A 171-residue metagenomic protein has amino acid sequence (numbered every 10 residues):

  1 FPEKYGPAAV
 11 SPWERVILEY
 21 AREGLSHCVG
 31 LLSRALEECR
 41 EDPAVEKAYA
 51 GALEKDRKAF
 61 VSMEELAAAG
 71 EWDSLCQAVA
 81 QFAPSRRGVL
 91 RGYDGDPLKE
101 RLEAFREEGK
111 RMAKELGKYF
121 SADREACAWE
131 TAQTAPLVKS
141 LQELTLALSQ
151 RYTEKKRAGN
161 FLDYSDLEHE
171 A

Functional and structural regions predicted by a protein language model:
F1-L162: Conserved ATP-driven helicase/translocase motor core recognized via long, highly charged RecA-like/P-loop NTPase domain
Y152, E170-A171: Structural preference for long, well-ordered alpha-helical segments in enzyme cores
D166-L167: N-terminal pre-P-loop "Q-motif" helix
